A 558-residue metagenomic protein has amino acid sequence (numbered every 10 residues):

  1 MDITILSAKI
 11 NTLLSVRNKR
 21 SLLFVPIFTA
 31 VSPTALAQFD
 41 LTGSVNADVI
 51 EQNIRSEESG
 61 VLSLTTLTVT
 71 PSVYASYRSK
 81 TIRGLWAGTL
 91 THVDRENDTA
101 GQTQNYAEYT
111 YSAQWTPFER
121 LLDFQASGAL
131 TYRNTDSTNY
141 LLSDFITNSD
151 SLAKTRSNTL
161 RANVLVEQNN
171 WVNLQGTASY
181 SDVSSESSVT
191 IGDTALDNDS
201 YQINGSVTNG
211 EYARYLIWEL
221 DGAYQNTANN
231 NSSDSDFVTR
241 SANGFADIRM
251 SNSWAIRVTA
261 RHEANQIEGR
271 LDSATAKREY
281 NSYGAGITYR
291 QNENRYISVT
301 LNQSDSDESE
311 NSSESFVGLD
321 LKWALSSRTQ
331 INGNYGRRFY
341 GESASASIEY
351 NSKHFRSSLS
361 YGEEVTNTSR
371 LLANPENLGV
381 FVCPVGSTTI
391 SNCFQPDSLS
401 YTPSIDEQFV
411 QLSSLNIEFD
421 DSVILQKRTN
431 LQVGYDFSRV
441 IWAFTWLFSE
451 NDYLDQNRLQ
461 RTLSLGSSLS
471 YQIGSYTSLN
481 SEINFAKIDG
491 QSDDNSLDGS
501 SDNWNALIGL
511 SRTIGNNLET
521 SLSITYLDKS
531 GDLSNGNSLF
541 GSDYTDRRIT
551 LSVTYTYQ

Functional and structural regions predicted by a protein language model:
M1-D40, I390-P403, Q558: Cleavable N-terminal export/targeting peptides
L36-Q558: Gram-negative and organellar
